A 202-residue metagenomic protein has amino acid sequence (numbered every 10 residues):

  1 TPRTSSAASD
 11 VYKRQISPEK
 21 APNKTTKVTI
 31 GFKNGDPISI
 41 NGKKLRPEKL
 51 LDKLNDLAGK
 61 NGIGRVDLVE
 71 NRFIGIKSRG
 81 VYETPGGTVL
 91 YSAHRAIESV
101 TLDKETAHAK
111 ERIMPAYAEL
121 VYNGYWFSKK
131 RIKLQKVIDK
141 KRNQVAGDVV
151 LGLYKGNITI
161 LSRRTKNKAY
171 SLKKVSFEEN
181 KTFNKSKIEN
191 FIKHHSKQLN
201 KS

Functional and structural regions predicted by a protein language model:
T1-A8, Y12: Single conserved hydrophobic/aromatic residue that forms the stacking wall/gate of nucleotide- or nucleobase-binding
R3-T4, L54, G124: Generic signature of intrinsically disordered, low-complexity, basic-rich segments and short cationic peptides
Q15: His/Asp/Glu-rich metal-coordinating catalytic cores of metallo-dependent phosphodiesterases/hydrolases acting on
A21-D67: A conserved active-site cap/scaffold subdomain adjacent to cofactor or substrate pockets
K43, K49, A58-S202: Peripheral terminal appendages
